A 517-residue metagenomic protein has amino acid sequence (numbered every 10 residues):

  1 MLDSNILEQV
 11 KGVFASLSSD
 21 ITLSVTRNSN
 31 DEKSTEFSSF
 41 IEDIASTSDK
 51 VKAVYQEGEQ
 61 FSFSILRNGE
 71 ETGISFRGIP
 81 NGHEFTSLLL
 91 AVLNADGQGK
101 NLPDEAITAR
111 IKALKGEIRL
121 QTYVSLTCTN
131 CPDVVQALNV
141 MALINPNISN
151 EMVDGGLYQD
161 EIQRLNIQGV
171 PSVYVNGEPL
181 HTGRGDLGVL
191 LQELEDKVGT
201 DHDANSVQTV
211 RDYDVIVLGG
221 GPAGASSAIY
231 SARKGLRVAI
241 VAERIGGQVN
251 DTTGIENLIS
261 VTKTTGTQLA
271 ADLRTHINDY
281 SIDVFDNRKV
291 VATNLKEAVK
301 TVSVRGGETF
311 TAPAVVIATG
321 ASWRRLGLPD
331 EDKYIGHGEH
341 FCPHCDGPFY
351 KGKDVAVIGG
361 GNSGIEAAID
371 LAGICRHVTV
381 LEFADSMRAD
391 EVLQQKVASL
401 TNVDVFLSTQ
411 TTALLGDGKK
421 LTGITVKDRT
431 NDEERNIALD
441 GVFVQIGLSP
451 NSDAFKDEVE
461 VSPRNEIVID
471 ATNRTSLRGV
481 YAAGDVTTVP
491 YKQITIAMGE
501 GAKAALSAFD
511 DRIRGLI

Functional and structural regions predicted by a protein language model:
D3-E42, I111-P146, M152: Local sequence-structure signature of Cys/Sec-based thiol-disulfide redox active-site neighborhoods
D49-G58, P146-D160: Thiol-based oxidoreductase modules, predominantly thioredoxin-like and allied folds used for disulfide exchange
Y55-I74, Q159-N176: Structural micro-motif
R67-G99, Y174-H202: Non-catalytic, surface beta->alpha helical segment in thiol-disulfide oxidoreductase systems
K115-I118, T122-L126, N130-P132, Q136-L138 (+7 more regions): Beta1-alpha1 glycine-rich phosphate/pyrophosphate-binding loop at the start of Rossmann-like nucleotide-binding domains
A204-D212, T319-I374, V468-A471: Glycine-rich dinucleotide-binding loop and its adjacent helix/turn
A270-R305, T309-A312, I317, A372-A471 (+1 more regions): A Rossmann-like FAD-binding core segment of flavoenzymes
S322, G327, D332-F349, A438 (+3 more regions): FAD-site-proximal beta/loop scaffold in flavoenzymes
